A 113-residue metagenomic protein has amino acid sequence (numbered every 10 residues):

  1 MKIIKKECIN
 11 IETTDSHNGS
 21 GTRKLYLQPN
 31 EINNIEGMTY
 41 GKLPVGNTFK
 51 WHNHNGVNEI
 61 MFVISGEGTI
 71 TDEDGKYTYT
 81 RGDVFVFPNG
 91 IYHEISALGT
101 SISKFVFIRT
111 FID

Functional and structural regions predicted by a protein language model:
M1-E36, K50: A short, N-terminal "cap"/entry segment at the start of jelly-roll beta-barrel domains of the cupin/DSBH fold
N30-G37, V45-E59, R81: A short beta-loop-beta micro-motif enriched in histidine and acidic residues
I32-N34, P44-N47, E67-T69, F111-D113: Short, charged/polar surface micro-motifs in flexible loops or helix N-caps
K42-P44, N53-D72: Short, conserved beta-strand element in jelly-roll/cupin
K50-W51, I70-T71, F87, H93-T100: Short beta-strand His + acidic residue motifs that chelate non-heme Fe in jelly-roll/DSBH and cupin folds
G56, G75, I91-Y92, S101: A generic "binding-loop/recognition-motif" signal
D74-N89: Short acidic-glycine-tyrosine-enriched beta hairpin
S101-D113: A short hydrophobic beta-strand segment most commonly corresponding to one strand of the jelly-roll/cupin
